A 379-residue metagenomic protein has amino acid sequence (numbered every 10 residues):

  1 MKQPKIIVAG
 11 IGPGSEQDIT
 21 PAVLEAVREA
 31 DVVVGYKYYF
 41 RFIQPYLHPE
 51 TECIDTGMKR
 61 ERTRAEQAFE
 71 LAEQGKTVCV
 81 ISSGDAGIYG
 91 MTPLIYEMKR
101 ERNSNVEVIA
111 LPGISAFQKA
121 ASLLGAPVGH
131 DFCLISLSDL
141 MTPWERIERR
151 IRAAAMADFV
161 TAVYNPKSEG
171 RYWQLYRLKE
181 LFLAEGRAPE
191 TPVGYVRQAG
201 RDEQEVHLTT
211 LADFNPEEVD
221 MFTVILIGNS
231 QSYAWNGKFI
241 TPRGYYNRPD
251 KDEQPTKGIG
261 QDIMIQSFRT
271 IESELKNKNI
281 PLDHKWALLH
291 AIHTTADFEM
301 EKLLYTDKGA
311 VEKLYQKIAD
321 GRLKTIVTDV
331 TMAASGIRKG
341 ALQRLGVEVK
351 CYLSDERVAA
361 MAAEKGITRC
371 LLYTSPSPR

Functional and structural regions predicted by a protein language model:
M1-I54, T306-K317, G321-T325, S335-Q343: Glycine-rich, flexible N-terminal cofactor/catalytic loop recognition
I6-V8, M156-Q254: A contiguous loop/helix-start segment that scaffolds small-molecule binding in enzyme catalytic cores
R41-L71, L178-G194: P-loop/Walker A phosphate-binding loop and immediately adjacent motor/lid segment at beta-alpha junctions
T77-L94, V327-R338: Ordered, amphipathic secondary-structure segments that act as subunit-interaction surfaces in large macromolecular
I88-A157: Class I SAM-dependent methyltransferase SAM-binding "motif I" and its flanking Rossmann-like core
L111-Q118, S136, L342-L372: Long, charge-dense
Q254-T325: Electropositive, gly/pro-rich neighborhoods at or near active sites that engage anionic ligands
Y373-P378: Conserved small/polar residues in nucleotide/adenosyl-binding loops
